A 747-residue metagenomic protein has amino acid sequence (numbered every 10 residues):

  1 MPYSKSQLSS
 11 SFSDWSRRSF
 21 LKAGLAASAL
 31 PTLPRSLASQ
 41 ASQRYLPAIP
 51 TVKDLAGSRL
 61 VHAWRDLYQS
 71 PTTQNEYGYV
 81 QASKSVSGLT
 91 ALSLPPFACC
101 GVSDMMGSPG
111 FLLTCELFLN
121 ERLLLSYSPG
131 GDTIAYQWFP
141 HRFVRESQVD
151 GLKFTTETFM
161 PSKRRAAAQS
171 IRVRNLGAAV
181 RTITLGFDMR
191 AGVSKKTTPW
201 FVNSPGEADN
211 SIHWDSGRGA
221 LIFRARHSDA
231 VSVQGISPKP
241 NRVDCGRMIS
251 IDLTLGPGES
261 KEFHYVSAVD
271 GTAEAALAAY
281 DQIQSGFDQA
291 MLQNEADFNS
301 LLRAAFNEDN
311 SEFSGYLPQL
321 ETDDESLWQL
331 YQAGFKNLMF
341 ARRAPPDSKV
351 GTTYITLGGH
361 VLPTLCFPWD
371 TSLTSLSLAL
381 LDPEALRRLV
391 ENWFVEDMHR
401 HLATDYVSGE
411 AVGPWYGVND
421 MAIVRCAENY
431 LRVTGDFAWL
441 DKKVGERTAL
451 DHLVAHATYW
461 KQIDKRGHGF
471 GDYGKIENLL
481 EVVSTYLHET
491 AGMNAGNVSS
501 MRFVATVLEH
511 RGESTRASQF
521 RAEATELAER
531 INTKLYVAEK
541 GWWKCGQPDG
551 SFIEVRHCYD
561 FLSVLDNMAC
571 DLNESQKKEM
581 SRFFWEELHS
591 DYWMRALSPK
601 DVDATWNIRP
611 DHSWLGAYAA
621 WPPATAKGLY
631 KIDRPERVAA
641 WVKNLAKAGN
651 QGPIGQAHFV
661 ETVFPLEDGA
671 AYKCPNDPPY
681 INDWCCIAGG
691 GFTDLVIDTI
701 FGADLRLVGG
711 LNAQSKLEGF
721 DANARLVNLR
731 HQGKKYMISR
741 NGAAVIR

Functional and structural regions predicted by a protein language model:
Y3-S4, L8-S13, S19-Q40: N-terminal export signals
S4, F12, R17, Q40-W328 (+3 more regions): Terminal accessory carbohydrate-recognition/targeting modules of carbohydrate-active enzymes
R44-T114, G334, P363-C366, W415-V433 (+4 more regions): C-terminal capping/lid segments that line or modulate ligand- or cofactor-binding pockets
N175, T364-G471, T490-V498, G616-L629 (+3 more regions): Aromatic-rich carbohydrate-recognition surfaces in CAZymes
E321-T364, R388-E410, A455-H488, E529-A619 (+3 more regions): Extended glycan-interaction surfaces of carbohydrate-active proteins
V433-V444, V504-Q519: Inter-helical turn/loop segments and adjacent helix faces that build the functional surface of alpha-helical bundle
